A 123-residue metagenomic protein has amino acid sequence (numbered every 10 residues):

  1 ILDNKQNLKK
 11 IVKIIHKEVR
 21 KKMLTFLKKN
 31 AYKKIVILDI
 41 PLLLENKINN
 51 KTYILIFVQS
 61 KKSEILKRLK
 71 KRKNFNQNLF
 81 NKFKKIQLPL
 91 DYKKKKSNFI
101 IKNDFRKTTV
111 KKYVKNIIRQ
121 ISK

Functional and structural regions predicted by a protein language model:
I1-Y32: ATP-dependent small-molecule kinase phosphotransfer cores that center on conserved nucleotide phosphate-binding segments
I11, I37, F80, I101 (+1 more regions): Residue-level signal for inorganic ion chemistry
I14, R68-L69, F83: Amphipathic alpha-helical segments that mediate coupling or scaffolding at interfaces
R20, V110-I118: Short, amphipathic alpha-helical "lid/cap" segments that border enzyme active or binding sites
K22-N30, I35-R72: ATP-dependent NMP and nucleoside kinases share a basic, alpha-helical "lid"
R72-F75, Q120-K123: Arginine/glycine-rich "motif VI" loop of SF2 helicases in the C-terminal RecA-like domain
N74-Q87: Glycine-rich S-adenosyl-L-methionine
K95-T109: Phosphate-binding beta-loop-alpha motif at adenosine-nucleotide cofactor sites
